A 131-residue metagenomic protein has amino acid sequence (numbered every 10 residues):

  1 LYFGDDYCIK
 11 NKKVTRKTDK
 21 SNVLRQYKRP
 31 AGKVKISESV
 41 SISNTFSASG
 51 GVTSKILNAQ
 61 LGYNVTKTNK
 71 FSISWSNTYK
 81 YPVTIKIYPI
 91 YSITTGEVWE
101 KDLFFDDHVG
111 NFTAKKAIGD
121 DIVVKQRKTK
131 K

Functional and structural regions predicted by a protein language model:
L1-R25: N-terminal prepro-regions of secreted/extracellular proteins
F3, A31, S49-G50, T95 (+2 more regions): Feature targets compositionally biased, intrinsically disordered low-complexity regions with long contiguous runs
D5, K12, I56, V109-G110: Intrinsic-disorder/low-complexity loop/linker signature
I9-R16, A59, I85, V124: Hydrophobic transmembrane signal anchors and adjacent membrane-proximal interface regions, especially in viral
L24-G32: Short, charge/polar-rich alpha-helical segments
G32-V83: Membrane-insertion modules used to breach or fuse lipid bilayers
T66-V123, R127: Membrane pore-forming effector domains from diverse proteins
K130-K131: Short, solvent-exposed mixed-charge patches
